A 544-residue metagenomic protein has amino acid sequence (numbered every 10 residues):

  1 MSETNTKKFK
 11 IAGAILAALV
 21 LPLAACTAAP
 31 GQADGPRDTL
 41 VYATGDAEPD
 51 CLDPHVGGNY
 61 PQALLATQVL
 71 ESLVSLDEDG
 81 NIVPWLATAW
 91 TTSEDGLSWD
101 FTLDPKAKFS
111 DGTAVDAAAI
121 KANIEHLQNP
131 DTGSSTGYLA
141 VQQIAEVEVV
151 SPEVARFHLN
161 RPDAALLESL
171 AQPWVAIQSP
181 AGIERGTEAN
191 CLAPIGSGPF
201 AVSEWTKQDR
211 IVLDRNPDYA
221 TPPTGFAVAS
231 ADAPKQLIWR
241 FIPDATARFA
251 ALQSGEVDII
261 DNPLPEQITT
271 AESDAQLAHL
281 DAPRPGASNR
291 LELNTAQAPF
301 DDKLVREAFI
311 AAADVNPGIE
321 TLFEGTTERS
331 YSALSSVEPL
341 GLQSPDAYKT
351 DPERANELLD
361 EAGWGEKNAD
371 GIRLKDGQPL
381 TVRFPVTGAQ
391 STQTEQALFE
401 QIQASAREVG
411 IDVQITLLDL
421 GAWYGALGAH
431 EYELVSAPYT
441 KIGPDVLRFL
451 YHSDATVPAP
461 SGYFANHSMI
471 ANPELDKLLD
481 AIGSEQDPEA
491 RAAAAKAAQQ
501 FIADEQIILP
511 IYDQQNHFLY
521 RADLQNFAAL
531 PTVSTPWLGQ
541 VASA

Functional and structural regions predicted by a protein language model:
A43-E94, E125, I195, T532: N-terminal lobe/hinge region of extracytoplasmic solute-binding protein
T88-G133, V150, R156, P299-D301: Aromatic- and charge-enriched surface segment that lines or borders ligand/interaction sites
T102, G137-G182, P199-T206: Surface-exposed binding/hinge segments that line and control ligand-binding clefts or catalytic entry sites
A171-Q236, P352-E353, E357: Gly/Pro-rich hinge or "lid" segments in bacterial periplasmic/extracellular proteins
Y219-T270, P285, A404, D412-Q414 (+1 more regions): Ligand-site clamp/hinge motif
D301-A404, A497: Append "and occasionally in soluble cytosolic enzymes with long acidic Gly/Pro-rich linkers
I319, E408, D412-W423, G428 (+2 more regions): Extracytoplasmic/peripheral linker and loop segments enriched in polar/acidic and small residues with frequent Thr/Pro
F518-A544: Long beta-strand-rich cores associated with HINT superfamily self-processing modules
